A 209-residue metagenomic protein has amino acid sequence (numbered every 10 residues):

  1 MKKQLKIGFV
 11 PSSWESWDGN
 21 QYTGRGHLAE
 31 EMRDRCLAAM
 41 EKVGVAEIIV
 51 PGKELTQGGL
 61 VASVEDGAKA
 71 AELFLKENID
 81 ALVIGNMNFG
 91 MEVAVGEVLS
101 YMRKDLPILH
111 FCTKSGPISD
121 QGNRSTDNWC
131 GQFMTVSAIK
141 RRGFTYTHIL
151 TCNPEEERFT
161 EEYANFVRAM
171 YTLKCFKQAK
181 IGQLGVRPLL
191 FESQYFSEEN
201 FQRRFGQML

Functional and structural regions predicted by a protein language model:
M1-V136, K140-K174, Q178-L209: Metallocofactor- and cofactor-centric catalytic cores in central/energy metabolism, strongly enriched
